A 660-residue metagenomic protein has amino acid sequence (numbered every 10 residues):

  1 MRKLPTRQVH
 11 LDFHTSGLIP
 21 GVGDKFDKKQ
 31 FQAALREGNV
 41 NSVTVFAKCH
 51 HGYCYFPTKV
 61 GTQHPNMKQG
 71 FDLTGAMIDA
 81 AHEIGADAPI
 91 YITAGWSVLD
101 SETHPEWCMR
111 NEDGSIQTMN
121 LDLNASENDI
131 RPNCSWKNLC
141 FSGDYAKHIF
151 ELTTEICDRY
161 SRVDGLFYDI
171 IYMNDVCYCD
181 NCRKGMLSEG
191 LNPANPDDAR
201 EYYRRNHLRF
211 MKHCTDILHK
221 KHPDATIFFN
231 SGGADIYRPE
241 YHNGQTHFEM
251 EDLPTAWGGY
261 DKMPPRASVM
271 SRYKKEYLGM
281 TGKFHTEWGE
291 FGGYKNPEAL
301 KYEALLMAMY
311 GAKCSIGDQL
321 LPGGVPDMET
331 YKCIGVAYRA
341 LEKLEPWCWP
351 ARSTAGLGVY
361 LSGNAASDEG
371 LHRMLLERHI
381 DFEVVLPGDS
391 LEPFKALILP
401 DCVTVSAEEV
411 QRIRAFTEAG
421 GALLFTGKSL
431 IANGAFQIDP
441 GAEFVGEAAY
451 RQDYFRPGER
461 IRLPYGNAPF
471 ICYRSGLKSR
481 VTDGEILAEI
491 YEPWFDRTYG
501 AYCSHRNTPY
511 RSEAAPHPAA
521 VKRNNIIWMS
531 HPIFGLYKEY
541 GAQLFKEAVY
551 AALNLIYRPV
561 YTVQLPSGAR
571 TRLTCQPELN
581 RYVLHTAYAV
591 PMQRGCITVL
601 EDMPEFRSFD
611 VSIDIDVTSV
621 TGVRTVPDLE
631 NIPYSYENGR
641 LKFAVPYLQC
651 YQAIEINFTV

Functional and structural regions predicted by a protein language model:
M1-V22: Boundary/entry segment of secreted carbohydrate-active catalytic domains
K3-P5, A34, M77-A80, A88-I90 (+3 more regions): Carbohydrate-binding surfaces of carbohydrate-active enzymes
I19-G38, K59-I84, K147, R209 (+1 more regions): Aromatic- and glycine-enriched glycan-recognition loops and surfaces that form the carbohydrate-binding subsites
F26-H51, A304, M374, R378-I380: Catalytic domains of carbohydrate-active enzymes, especially glycoside hydrolases
R36-D72, W96-T118, Y160, D175-Y178 (+4 more regions): Aromatic-lined carbohydrate-binding/catalytic grooves of carbohydrate-active enzymes
I90, A94-Y160, R200, M211-H213: Active-site-adjacent "subsite" loops/lids of carbohydrate-active enzymes
F141-G244: Active-site neighborhood of glycoside hydrolase catalytic domains
